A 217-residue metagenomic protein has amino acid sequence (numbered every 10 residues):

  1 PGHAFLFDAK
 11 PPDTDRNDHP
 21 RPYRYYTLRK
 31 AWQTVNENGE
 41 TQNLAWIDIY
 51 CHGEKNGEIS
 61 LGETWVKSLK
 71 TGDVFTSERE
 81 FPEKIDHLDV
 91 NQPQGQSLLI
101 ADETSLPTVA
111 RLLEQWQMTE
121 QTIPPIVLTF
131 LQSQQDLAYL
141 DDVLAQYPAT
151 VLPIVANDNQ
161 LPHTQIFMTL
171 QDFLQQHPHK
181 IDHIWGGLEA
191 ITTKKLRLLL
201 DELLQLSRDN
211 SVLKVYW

Functional and structural regions predicted by a protein language model:
P1-W217: Extended, composition-driven regions rather than compact fold-specific motifs
